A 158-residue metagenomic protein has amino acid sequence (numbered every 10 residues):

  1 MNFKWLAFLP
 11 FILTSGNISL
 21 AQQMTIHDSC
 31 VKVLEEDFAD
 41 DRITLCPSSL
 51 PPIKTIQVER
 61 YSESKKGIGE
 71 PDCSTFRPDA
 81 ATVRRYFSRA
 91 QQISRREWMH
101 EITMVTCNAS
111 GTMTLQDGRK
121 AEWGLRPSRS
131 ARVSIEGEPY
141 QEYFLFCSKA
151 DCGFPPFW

Functional and structural regions predicted by a protein language model:
M1-W5: Positively charged n-region of N-terminal signal peptides that target proteins for export
L6-S15: Bacterial N-terminal signal peptides
N17-A21: Sec/Tat signal peptide C-region and signal peptidase I cleavage site
Q23-S88: N-terminal trafficking/processing presequences and adjacent post-cleavage segments of proteins routed to secretion
M24-V31, D37, I135-W158: C-terminal partner/receptor-binding element of secreted or periplasmic proteins
E70-G124: Mature extracytoplasmic domains of secretory-pathway proteins
D117-G137: Short, compact, well-ordered microdomains
